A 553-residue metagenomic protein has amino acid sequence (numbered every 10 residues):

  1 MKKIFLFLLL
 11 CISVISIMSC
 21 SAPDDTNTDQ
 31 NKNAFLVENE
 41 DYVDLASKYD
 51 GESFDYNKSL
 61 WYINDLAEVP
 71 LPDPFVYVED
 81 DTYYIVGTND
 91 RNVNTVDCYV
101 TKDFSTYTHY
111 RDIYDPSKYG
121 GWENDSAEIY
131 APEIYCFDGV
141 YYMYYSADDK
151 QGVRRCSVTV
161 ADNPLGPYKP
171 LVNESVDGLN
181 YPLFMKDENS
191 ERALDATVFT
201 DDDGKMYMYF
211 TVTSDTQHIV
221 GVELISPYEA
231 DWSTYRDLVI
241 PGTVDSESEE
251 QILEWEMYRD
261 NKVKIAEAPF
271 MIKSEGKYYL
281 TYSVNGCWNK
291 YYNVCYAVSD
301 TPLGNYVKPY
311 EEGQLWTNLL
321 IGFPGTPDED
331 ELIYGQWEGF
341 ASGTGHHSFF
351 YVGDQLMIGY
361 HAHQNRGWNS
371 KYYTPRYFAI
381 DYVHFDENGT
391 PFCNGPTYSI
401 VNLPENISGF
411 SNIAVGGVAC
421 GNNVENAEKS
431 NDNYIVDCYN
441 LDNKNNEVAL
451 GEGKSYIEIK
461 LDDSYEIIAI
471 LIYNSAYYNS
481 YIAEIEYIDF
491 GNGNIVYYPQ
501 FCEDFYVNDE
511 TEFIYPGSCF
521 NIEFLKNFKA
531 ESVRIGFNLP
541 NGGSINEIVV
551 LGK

Functional and structural regions predicted by a protein language model:
M1-I4: Positively charged n-region of N-terminal signal peptides that target proteins for export
L6-F7, N538: General helical structural elements
F7-L8, T28: Intrinsically disordered, low-complexity regions enriched for glutamine and histidine
L8-S16: Bacterial N-terminal signal peptides
C20-G491, Y498-K553: Carbohydrate-active catalytic/glycan-binding domains of CAZyme proteins, especially the secreted or lumenal ectodomains
